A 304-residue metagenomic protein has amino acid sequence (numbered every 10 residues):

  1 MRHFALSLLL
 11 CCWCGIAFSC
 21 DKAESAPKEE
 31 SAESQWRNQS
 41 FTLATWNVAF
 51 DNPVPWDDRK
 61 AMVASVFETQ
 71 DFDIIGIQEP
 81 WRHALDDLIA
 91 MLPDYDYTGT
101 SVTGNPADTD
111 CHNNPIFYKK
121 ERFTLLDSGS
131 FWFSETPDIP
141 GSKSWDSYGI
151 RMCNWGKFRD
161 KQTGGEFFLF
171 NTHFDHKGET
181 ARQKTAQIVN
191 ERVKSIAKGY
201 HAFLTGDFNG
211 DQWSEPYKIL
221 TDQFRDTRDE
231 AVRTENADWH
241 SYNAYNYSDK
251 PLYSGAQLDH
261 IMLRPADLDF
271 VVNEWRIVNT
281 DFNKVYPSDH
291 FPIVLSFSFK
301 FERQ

Functional and structural regions predicted by a protein language model:
M1-A5, K22: Positively charged n-region of N-terminal signal peptides that target proteins for export
S7-A17: Bacterial N-terminal signal peptides
F18-L92, V102-H112, S130, Q187 (+2 more regions): N-terminal, active-site-proximal structural segment of metallo-dependent hydrolase catalytic domains
P27-S31, R122, T180, K194-A202 (+1 more regions): Metal-dependent phosphoester-hydrolase catalytic domains
F41-V48, V63-I89, F117, G156 (+7 more regions): Active-site beta-strand/loop signature of hydrolases that rely on acidic residues for catalysis
F50-D57, I77, L126, E179 (+2 more regions): Short, solvent-exposed loop/turn elements at domain surfaces
F50-N52, F133-W145, T172-R182: Surface-exposed cleft-lining segments at the edges of enzyme active sites
I74-E166, E274-I277: Structured beta-strand-rich core segments of catalytic domains in phosphoester-bond hydrolases
